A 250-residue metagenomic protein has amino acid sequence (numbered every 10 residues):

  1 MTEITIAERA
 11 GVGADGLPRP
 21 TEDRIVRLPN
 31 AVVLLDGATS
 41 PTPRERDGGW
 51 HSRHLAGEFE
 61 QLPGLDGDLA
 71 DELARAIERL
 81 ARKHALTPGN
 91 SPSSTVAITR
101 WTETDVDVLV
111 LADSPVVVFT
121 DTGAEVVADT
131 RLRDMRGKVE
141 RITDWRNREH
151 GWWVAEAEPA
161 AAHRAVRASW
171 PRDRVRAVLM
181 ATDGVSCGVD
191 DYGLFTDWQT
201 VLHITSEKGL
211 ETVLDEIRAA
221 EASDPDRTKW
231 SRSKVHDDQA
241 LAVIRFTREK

Functional and structural regions predicted by a protein language model:
M1-K250: PP2C/PPM-type serine/threonine phosphatase catalytic domain
